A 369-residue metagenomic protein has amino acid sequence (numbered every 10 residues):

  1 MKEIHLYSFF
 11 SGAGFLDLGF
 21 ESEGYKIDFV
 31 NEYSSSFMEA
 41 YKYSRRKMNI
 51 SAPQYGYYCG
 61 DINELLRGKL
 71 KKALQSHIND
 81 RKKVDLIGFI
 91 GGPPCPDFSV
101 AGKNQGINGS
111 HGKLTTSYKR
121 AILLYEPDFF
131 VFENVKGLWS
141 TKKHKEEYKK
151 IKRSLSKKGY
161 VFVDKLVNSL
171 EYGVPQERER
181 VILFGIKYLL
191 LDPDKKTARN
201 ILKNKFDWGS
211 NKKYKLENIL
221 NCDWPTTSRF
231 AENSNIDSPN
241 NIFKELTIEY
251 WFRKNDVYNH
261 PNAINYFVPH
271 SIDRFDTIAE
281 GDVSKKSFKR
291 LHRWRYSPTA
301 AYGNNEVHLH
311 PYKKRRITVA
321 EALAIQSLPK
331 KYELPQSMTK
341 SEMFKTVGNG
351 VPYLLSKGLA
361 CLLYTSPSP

Functional and structural regions predicted by a protein language model:
K2-Y125, K136-K142: Core alpha/beta nucleotide-donor-binding catalytic domains of modification enzymes
G14, S35, P94-P96, K136-G137 (+4 more regions): Short, solvent-exposed loop/turn segments at secondary-structure junctions
E32, E133, E321: Acidic-residue sensor for enzyme active/binding pockets
S35-M38, K145-K149, V319: Short, surface-exposed alpha-helical segments at coil->helix boundaries
G68-L86, P96-K285: Class I S-adenosyl-L-methionine
F89, L183, G348: Short, conserved catalytic/metal-binding motifs centered on acidic residues
E245-S366: C-terminal target-recognition/interaction regions appended to catalytic cores
